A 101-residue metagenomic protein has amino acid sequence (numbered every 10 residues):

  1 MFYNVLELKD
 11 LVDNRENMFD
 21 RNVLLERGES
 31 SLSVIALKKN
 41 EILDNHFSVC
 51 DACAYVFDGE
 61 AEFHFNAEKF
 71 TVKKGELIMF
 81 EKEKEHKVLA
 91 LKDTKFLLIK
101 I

Functional and structural regions predicted by a protein language model:
M1-E29, H64: A short, N-terminal "cap"/entry segment at the start of jelly-roll beta-barrel domains of the cupin/DSBH fold
M18, S33-S48: Conserved short histidine dyad/triad with adjacent acidic residue
C50-E62: Glycine- and acidic-residue-biased ligand/ion/polar-headgroup-sensing regions
F57-D58, K73-K74, K92: A cytosolic small-molecule/anion-sensing beta-strand core signal
A67-K82: Short acidic-glycine-tyrosine-enriched beta hairpin
K82-I101: Ligand-binding loop in jelly-roll beta-barrel domains
